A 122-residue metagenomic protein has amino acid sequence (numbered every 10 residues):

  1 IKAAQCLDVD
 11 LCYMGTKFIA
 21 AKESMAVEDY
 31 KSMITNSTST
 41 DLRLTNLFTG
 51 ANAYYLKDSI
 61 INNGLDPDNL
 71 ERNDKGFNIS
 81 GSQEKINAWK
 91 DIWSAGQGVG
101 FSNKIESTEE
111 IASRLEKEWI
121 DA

Functional and structural regions predicted by a protein language model:
I1-A122: Conserved active-site-proximal phosphate/metal-binding subdomains
